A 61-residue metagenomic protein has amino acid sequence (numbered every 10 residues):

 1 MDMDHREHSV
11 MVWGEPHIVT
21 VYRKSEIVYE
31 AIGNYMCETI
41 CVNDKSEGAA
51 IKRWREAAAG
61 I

Functional and structural regions predicted by a protein language model:
M1-E26: Short N-terminal "domain-start" leader segments that mark the transition from disordered tails or signal peptides into
M1-M3, E56-I61: Short intrinsically disordered terminal tails
Y22-I27, K45-A49: A short, sequence-level motif marking secondary-structure junctions
K24, Y35, R53-W54, I61: Short intrinsically disordered, low-complexity segments
E30-A31: Short beta-strand motif preference
N34-A49: A short, exposed loop/beta-hairpin motif centered on an aromatic-Gly-Thr core
S46-A58: Stable alpha-helical structural segments in soluble proteins, enriched in small hydrophobic residues
